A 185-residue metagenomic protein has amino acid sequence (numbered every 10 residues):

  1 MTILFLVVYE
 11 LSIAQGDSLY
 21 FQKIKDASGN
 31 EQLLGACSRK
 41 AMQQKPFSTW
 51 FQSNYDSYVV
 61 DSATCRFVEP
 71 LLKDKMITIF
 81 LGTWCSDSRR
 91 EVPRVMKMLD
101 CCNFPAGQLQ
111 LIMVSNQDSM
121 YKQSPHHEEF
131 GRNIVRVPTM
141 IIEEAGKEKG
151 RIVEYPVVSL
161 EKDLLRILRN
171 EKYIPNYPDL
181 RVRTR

Functional and structural regions predicted by a protein language model:
M1-S18: Bacterial Sec-dependent N-terminal signal peptides
Q15-L71, K162-R185: Non-globular targeting/processing and membrane-anchoring segments
P70-M113: Mid-length scaffold segments of soluble, non-membrane domains
S86, D118, K149: Flexible, glycine-rich phosphate/dinucleotide-binding loops and adjacent beta-alpha linkers at cofactor/substrate
R89-E91, S124, I152-V153: Short, solvent-exposed loop/turn and secondary-structure capping segments
M96-F104, F130-N133, V157, R169: Short, surface-exposed basic-aromatic patches at helix termini and helix-loop junctions that form
I112-R136: Thioredoxin-like thiol-disulfide oxidoreductase module
R136, I142-D179: Non-catalytic, surface beta->alpha helical segment in thiol-disulfide oxidoreductase systems
